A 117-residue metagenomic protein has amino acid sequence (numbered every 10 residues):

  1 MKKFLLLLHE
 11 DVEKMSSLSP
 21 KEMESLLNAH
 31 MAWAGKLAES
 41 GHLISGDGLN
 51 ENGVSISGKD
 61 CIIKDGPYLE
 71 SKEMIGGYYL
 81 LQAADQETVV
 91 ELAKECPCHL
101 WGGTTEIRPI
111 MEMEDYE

Functional and structural regions predicted by a protein language model:
M1-E117: Conserved, structured core segments of small domains
